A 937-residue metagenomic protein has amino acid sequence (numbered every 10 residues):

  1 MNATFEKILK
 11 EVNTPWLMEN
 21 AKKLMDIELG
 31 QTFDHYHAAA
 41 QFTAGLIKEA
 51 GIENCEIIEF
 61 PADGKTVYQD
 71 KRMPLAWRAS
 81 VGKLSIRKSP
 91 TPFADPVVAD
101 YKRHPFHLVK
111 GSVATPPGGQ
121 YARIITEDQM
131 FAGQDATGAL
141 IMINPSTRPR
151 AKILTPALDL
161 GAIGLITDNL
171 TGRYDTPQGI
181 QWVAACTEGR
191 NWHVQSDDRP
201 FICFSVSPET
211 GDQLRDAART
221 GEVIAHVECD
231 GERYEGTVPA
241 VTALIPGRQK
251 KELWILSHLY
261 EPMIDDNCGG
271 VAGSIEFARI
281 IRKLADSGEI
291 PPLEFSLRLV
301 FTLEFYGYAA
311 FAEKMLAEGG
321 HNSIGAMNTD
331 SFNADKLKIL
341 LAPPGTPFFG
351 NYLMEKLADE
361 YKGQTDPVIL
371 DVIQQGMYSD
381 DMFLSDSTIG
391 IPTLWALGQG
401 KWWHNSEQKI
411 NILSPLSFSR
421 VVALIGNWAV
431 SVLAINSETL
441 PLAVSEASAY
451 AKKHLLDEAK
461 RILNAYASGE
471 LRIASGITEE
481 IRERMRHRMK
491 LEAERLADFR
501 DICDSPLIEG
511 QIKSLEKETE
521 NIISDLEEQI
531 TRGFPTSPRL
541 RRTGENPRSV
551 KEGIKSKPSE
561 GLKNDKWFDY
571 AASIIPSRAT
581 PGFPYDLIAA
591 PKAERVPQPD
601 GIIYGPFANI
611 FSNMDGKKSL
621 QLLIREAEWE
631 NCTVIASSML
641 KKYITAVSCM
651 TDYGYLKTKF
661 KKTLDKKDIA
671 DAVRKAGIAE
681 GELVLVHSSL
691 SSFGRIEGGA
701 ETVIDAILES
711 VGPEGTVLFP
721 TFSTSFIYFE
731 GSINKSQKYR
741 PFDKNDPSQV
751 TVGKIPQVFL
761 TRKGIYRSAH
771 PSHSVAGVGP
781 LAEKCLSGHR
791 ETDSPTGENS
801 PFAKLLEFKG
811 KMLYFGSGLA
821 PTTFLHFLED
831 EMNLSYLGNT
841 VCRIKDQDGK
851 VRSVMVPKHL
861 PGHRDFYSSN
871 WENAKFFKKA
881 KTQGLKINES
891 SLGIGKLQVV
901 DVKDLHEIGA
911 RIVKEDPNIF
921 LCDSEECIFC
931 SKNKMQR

Functional and structural regions predicted by a protein language model:
E11, P15, E19-T137: Noncatalytic luminal/extracellular "stalk/propeptide" segments of secretory-pathway proteins
V12, C203, G211, R248-K250 (+3 more regions): Metal-dependent peptidase/peptidase-like ectodomains
E19, I280-F311, N322: Short helix-loop-beta-strand segments that form the rim/entrance of peptidase-like active sites
P96-I202, A608-F611: Extracellular/luminal Protease-associated
R103-G133, E188-C268, I275-E289, E294-S296: Soluble metallo-hydrolase cores and metallopeptidase-like ectodomains found primarily in the secretory/periplasmic
R279, F295-R298, K401-L456, K460-R461 (+1 more regions): His/Asp/Glu-rich mid-to-C-terminal helical/loop segments that flank catalytic regions of hydrolases
A474-I477, I481, D498-I502, Q511 (+3 more regions): Long, charge-rich, low-complexity alpha-helical segments
Y653-R937: N-terminal and secondary-structure boundary signal
